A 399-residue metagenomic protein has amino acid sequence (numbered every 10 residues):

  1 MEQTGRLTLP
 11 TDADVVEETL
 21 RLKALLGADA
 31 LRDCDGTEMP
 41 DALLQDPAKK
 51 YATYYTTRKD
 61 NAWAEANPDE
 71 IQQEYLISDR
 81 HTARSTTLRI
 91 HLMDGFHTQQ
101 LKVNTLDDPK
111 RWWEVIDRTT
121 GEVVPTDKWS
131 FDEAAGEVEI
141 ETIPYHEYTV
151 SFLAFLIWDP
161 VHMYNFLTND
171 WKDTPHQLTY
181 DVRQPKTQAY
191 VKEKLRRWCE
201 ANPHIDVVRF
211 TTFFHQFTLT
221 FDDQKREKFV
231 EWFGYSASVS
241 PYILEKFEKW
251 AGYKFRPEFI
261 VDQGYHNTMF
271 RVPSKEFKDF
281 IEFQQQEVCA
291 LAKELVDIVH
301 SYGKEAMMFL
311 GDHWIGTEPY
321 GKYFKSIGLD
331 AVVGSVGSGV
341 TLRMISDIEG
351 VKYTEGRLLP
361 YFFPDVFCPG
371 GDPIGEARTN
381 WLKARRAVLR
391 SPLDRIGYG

Functional and structural regions predicted by a protein language model:
M1-G399: Glycan-processing catalytic domains of CAZymes
